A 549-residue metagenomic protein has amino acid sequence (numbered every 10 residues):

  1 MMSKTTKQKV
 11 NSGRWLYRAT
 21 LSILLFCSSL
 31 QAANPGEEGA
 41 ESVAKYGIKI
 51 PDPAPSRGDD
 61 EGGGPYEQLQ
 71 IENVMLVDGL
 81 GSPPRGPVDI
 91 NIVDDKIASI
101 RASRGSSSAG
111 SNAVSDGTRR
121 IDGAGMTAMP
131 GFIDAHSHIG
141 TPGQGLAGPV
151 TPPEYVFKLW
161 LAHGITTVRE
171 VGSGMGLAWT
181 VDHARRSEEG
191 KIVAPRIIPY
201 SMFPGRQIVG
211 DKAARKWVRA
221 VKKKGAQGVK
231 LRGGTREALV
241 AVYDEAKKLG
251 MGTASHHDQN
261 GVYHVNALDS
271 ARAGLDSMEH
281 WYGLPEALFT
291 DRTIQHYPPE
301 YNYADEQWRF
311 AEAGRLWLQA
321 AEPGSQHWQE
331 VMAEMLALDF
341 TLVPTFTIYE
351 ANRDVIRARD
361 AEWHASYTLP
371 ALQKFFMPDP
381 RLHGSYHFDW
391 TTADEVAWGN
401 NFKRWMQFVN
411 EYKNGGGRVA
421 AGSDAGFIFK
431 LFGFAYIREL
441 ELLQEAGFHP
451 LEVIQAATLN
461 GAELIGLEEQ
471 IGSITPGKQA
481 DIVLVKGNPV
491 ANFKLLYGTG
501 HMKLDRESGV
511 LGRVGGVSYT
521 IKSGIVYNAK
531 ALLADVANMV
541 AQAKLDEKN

Functional and structural regions predicted by a protein language model:
R18-S28: Bacterial N-terminal signal peptides
Y46-E67, L76, L80-M129: Histidine-rich, glycine-flanked metal-binding segment
V74, H387-A397, F402, Q407 (+3 more regions): C-terminal helical cap
A113-S115, G123-K191, I208-V209, V265-S270 (+2 more regions): Metal-associated gating/positioning segment near the N- to mid-region
V156-G176, A194-F203, K222-G234, Y243 (+4 more regions): Divalent metal-dependent hydrolysis catalytic cores, especially in the metallo-beta-lactamase
S201-L249, S277, Y303-E322: Active-site gating/metal-coordination segments in enzymes
W217-Q227, L284-A446, A543-N549: Active-site neighborhoods of metal-dependent hydrolases
Q479-A537: C-terminal cap of metal-dependent C-N hydrolases
